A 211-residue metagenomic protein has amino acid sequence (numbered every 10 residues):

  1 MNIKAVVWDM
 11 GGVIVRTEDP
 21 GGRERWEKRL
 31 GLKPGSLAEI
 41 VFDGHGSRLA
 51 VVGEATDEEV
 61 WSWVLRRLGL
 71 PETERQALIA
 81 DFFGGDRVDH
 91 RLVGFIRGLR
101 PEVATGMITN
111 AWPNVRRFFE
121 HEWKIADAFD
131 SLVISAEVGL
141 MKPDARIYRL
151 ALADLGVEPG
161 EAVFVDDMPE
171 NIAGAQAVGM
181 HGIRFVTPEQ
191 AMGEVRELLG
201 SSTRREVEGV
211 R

Functional and structural regions predicted by a protein language model:
M1-K4, W8, W112-R211: Asp-based, Mg2+/Mn2+-dependent phosphohydrolase catalytic module
N2-V93, P101, W112: N-terminal helical cap/lid subdomain that shapes the substrate entry/recognition surface in HAD-like hydrolases
D9-G12, G53, L99, M107 (+2 more regions): Generic structural signal for small/hydrophobic residues in well-ordered secondary structure, especially within
P101-E102, A128: Structured helix-beta-strand junction loops
A104-G106, H181: Proline-centered loop/turn at the N-terminus of a beta-strand
